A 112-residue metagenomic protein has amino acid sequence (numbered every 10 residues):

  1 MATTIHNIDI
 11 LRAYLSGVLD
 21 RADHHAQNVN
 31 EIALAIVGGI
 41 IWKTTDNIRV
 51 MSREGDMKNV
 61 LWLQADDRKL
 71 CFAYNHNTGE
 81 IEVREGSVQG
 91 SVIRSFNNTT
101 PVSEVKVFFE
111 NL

Functional and structural regions predicted by a protein language model:
A2, V105-L112: Short acidic DE-rich linear segments
A2-H6, I10, A65, T99-S103: Residue-level signal for the start and early helices of compact helical domains
A2-N59: Negatively charged, low-complexity tracts enriched in Asp/Glu with abundant Ser/Thr
L15, H25, N97, F109-E110: Compositionally biased, intrinsically disordered low-complexity regions enriched in proline and serine
W42-E82: Amphipathic, interaction-prone secondary-structure segments
R68-S103, V107: Intrinsically disordered, low-complexity regulatory segments enriched in Ser/Thr/Pro and charged residues
